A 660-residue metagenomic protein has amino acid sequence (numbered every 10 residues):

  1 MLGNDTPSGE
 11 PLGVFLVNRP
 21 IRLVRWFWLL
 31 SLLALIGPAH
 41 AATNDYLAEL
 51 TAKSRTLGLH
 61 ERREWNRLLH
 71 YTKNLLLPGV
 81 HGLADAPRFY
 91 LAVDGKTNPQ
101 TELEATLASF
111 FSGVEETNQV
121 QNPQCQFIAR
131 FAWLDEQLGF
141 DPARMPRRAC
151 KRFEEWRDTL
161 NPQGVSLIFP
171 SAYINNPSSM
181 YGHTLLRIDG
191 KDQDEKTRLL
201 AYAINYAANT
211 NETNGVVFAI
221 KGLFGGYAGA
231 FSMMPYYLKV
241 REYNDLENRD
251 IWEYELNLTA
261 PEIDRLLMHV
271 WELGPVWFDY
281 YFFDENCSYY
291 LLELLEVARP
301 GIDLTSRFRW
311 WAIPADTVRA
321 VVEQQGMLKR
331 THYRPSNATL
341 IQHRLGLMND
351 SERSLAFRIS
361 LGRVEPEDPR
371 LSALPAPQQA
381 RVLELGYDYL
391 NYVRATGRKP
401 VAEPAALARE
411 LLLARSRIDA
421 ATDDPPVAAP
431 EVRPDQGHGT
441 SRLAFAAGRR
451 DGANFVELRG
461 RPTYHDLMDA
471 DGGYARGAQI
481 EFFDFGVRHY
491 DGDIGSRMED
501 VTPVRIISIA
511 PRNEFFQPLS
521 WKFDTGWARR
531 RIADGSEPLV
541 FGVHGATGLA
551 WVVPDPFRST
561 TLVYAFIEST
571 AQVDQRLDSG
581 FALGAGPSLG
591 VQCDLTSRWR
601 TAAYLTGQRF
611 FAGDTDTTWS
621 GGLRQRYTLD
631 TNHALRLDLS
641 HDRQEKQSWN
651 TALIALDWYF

Functional and structural regions predicted by a protein language model:
A42-I220, R370-I507, W551, C593: N-terminal accessory segments that precede or flank the first globular/catalytic domain
Y236-W311, Q572-D574, Q644-K646: Active-site nucleophile-His-acid catalytic modules used for acyl/amide transfer and hydrolysis across diverse enzymes
S441-L443, L458, E481-F483, Q517-F523 (+6 more regions): Transmembrane beta-strands of outer-membrane beta-barrel proteins
A447-A453, Y464-D466, G486-D493, R505-I507 (+7 more regions): Transmembrane beta-strands of outer-membrane beta-barrel pores
L458, V501-P503, V543-L549, P587-L589 (+2 more regions): Membrane-embedded beta-strands of outer-membrane beta-barrel proteins, especially the hydrophobic/small aromatic
G460, S648-F660: Outer-membrane beta-barrel "beta-signal"
D466-G473, I480, S508-F516, V552-L562 (+2 more regions): Repeated loop/turn-to-beta-strand initiation elements of outer-membrane beta-barrel proteins
D493-G495, G535-F541, L577-L583, G613-T617 (+1 more regions): Replace "Gram-negative outer membrane beta-barrel proteins" with "bacterial and organellar outer membrane beta-barrel
